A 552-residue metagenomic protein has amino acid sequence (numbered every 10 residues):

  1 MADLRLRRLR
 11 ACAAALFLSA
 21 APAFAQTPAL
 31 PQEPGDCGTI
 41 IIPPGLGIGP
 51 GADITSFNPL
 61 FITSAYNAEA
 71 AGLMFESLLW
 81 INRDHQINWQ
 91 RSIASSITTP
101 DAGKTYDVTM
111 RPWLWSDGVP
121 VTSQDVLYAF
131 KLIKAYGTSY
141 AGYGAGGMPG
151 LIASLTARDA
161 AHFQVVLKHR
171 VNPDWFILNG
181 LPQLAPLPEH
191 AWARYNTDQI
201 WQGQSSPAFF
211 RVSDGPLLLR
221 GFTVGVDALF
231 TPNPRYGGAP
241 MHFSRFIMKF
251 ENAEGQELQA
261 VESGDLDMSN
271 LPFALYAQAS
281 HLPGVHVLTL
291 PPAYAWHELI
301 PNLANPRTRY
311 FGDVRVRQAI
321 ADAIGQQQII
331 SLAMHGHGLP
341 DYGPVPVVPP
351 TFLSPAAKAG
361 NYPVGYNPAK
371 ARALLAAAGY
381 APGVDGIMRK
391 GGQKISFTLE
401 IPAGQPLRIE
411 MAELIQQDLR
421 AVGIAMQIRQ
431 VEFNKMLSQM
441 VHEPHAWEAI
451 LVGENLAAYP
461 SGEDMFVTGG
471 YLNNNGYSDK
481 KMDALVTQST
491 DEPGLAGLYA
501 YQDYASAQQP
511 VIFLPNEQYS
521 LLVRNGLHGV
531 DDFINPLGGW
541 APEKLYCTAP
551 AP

Functional and structural regions predicted by a protein language model:
T27, T223-D227, P232, W296 (+4 more regions): Detector for C-terminal structural segments
P34-G35, Y143-N196: Surface-exposed binding/hinge segments that line and control ligand-binding clefts or catalytic entry sites
C37-P50, S95, T105-M110, V126-F130 (+6 more regions): Short, well-ordered beta-strand elements
I41, T122-A129, A160-V166, D174 (+7 more regions): Alpha-helical secondary-structure segments
I41-D101, K131, V212-S213: N-terminal lobe/hinge region of extracytoplasmic solute-binding protein
N82-D84, L181-M241, R245, N367-A369 (+1 more regions): Gly/Pro-rich hinge or "lid" segments in bacterial periplasmic/extracellular proteins
S95-S139, Q164-V166, E257-A260, Y310-G312: Aromatic- and charge-enriched surface segment that lines or borders ligand/interaction sites
S205, N233-A279, E413-Q416, A425-Q427 (+1 more regions): Ligand-site clamp/hinge motif
